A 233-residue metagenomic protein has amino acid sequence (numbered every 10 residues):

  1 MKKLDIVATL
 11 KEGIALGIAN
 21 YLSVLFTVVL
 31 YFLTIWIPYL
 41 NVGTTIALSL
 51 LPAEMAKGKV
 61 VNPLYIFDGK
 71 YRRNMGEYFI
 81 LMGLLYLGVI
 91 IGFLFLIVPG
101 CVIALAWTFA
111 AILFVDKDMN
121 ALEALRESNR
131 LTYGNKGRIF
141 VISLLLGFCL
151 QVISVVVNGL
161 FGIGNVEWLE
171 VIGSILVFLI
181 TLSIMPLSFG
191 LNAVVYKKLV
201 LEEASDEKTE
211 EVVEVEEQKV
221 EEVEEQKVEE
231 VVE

Functional and structural regions predicted by a protein language model:
M1-E12, V60-L64, V200-E233: Low-complexity, intrinsically disordered extramembrane tails and loops of integral membrane proteins
K2-L33, L64-I91, I103-S154, F189: Interfacial aromatic "cap" segments that immediately flank transmembrane helices in multipass membrane proteins
T9, Y78-L81, N120-A124, Y133 (+7 more regions): A generic signature of intrinsically disordered, low-complexity regions enriched in glycine/proline and charged/polar
Y31-V61, Y86-R126, E167-E203: Selective recognition of hydrophobic, aromatic-rich stretches within alpha-helical transmembrane segments of polytopic
V155-V157, V232-E233: Cytosol-/stroma-facing membrane-proximal "stalk/adaptor" domains immediately downstream of transmembrane anchors
V156-N165: Juxtamembrane "helix-exit" motif on the non-cytosolic side of transmembrane helices
